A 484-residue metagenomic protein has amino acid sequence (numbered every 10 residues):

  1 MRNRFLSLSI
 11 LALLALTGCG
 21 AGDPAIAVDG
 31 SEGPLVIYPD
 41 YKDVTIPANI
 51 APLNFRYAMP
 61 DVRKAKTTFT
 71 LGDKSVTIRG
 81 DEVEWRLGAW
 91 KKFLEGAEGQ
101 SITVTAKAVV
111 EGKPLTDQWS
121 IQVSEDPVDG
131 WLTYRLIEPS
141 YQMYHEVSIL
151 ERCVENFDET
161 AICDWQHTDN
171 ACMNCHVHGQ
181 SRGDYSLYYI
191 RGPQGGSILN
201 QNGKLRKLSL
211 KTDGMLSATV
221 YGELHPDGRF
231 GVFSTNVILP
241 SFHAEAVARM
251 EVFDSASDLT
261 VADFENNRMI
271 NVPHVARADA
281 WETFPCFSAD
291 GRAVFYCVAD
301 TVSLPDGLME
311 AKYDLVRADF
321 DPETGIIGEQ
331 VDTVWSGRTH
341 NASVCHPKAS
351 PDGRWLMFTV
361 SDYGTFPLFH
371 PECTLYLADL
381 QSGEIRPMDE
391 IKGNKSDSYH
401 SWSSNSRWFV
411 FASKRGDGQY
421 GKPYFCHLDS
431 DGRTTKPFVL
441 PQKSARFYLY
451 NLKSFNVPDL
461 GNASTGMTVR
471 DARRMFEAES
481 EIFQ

Functional and structural regions predicted by a protein language model:
M1-F5: Positively charged n-region of N-terminal signal peptides that target proteins for export
S7-T17: Bacterial N-terminal signal peptides
C19-Q484: Sequence signature of WD/YWTD-type beta-propeller architectures
